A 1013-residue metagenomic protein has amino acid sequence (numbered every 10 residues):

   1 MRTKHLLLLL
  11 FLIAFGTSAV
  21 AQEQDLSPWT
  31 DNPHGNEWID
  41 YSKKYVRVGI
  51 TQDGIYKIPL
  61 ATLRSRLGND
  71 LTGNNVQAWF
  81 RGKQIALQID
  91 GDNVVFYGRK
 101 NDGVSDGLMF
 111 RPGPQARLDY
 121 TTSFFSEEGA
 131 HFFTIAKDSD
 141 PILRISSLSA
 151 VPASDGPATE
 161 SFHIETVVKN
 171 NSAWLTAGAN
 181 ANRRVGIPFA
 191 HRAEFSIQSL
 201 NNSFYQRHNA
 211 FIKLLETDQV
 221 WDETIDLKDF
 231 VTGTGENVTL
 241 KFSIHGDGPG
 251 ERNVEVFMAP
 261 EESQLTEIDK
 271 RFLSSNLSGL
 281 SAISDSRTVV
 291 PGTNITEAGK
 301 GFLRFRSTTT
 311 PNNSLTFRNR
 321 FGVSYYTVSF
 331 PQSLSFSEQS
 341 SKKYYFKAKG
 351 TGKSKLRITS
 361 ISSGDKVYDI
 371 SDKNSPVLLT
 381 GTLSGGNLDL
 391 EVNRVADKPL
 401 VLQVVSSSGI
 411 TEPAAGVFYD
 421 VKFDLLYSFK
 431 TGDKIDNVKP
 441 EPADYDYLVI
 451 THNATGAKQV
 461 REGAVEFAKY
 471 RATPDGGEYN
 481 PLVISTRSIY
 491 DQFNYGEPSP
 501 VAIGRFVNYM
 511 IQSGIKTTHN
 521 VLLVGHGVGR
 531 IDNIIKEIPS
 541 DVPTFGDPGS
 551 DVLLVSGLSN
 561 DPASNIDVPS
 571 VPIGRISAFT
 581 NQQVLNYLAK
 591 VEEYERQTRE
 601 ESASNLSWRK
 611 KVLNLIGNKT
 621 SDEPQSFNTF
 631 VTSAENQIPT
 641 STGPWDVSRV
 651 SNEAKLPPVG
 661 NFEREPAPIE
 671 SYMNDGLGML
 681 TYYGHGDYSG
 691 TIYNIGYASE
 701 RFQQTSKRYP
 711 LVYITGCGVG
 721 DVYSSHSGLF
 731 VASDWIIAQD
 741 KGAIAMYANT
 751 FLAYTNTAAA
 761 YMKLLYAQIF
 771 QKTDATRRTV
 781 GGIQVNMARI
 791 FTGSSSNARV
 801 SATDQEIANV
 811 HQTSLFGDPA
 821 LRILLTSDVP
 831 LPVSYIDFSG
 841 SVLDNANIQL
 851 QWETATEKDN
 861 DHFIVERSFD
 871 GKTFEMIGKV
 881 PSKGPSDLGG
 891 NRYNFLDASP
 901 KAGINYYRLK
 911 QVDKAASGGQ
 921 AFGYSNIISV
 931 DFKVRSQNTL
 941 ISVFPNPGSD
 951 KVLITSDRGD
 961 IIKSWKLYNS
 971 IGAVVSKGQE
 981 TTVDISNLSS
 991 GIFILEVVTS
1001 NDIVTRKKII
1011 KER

Functional and structural regions predicted by a protein language model:
M1-D25, Y747, A798-V800, N946: Bacterial Sec-dependent N-terminal signal peptides
A21, Y326, V367, R471 (+8 more regions): Terminal processing/anchoring signals of secreted or surface-associated proteins and related intramolecular
Q22-D828: Cysteine-dependent hydrolase recognition
K300-F302, P399-V401, Q849, I904-R908 (+1 more regions): Short, conserved beta-strand segments of beta-strand-rich sandwich/propeller modules, principally
V392-R394, D897-K901, I985-N987: Short, flexible loop/turn segments at beta-strand junctions in immunoglobulin-like and fibronectin type III
E412-G416, L824-N938: Short, compositionally biased serine/threonine- and acidic-rich segments at solvent-exposed termini, linkers, or domain
K439, P832-E857, S925-R958, L967-A973 (+2 more regions): Surface-exposed, proline-anchored Ser/Thr-rich loop/turn motifs
